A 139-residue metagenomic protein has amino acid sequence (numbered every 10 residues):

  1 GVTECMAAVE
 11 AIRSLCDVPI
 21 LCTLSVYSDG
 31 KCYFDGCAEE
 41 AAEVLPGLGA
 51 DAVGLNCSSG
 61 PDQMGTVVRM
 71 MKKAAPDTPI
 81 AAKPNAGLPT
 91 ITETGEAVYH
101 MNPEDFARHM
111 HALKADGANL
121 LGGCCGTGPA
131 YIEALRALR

Functional and structural regions predicted by a protein language model:
G1-R139: Domain-level signal for soluble alpha/beta catalytic cores
